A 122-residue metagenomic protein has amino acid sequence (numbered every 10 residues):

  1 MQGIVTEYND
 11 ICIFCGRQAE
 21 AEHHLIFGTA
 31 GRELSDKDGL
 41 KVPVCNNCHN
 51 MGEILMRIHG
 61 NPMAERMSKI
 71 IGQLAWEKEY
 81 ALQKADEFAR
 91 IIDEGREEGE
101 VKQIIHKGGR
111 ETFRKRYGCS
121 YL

Functional and structural regions predicted by a protein language model:
M1-Q18, D36-V42, N46, N50-L122: Extended charged
A19-E33: Short recognition patches in nucleic-acid-associated and regulatory proteins
